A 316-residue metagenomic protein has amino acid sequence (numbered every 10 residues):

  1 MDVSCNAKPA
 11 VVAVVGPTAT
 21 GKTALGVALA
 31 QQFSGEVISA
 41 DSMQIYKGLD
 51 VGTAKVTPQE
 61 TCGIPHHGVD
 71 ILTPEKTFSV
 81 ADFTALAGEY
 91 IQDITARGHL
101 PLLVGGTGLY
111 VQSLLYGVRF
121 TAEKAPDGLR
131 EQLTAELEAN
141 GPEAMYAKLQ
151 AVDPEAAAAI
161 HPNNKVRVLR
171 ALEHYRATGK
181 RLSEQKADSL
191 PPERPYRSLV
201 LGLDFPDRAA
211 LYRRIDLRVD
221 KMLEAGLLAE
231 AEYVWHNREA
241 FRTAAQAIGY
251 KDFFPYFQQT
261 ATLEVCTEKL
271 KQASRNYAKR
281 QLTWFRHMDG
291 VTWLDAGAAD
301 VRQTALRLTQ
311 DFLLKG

Functional and structural regions predicted by a protein language model:
M1-G316: Phosphate/pyrophosphate-binding catalytic cores of soluble transferases and nucleic-acid-acting enzymes
